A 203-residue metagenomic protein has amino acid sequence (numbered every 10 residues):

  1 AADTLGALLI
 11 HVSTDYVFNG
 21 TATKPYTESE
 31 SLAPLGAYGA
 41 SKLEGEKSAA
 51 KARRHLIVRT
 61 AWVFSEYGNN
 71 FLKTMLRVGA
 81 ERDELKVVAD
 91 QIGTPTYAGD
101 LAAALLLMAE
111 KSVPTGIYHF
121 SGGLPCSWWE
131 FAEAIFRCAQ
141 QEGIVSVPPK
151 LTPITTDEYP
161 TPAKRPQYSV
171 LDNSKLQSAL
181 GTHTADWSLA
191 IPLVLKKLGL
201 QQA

Functional and structural regions predicted by a protein language model:
T4, L8, V17-V58, W62-V63: Catalytic helix-loop patch of NAD(P)-dependent Rossmann-fold dehydrogenases
G36, G93-T96, C126, L171 (+1 more regions): Residue-level signal for the nucleotide or nucleotide-sugar donor/cofactor binding architecture
A50-D100, L106-L107: NAD(P)-dependent short-chain dehydrogenase/reductase
E66-Y67, Q91-D100, F120-C138, L193: Substrate-binding strand-loop-helix patch in Rossmann-like NAD(P)-dependent oxidoreductase/epimerase domains
K111-P162: Mid/C-terminal beta-alpha module of Rossmann-like enzyme folds, strongest in SDR-family dehydrogenases/epimerases
D157-A179, T184: A hydrophobic C-terminal alpha-helical subdomain
W187-A203: Amphipathic terminal alpha-helices
